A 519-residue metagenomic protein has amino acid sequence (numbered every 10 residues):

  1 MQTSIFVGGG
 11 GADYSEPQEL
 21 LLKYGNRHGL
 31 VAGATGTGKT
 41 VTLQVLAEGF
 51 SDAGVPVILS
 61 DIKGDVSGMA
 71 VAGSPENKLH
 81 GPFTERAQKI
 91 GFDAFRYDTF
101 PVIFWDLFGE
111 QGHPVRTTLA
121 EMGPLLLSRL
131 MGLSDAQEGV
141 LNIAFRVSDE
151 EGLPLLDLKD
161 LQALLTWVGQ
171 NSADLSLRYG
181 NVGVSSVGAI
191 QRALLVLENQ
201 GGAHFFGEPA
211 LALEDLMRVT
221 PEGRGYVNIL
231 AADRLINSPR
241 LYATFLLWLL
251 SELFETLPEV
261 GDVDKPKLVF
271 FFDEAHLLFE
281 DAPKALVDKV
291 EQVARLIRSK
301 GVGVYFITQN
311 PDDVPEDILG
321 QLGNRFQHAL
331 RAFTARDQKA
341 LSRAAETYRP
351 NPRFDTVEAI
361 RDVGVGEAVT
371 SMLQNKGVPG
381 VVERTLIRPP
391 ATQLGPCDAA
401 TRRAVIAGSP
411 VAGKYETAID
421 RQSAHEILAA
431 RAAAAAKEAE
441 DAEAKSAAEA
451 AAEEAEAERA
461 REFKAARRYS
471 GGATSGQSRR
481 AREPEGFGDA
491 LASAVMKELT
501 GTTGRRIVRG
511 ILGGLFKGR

Functional and structural regions predicted by a protein language model:
M1-P17: N-terminal pre-Walker A segment at the start of P-loop NTPase domains
F6, P114-A120, M131, A359-L491: Conserved P-loop NTPase motor module
A12-Y14, Q18-N26, E222-G223, D262: Phosphate-binding P-loop
V31-T35, A282, P311: The conserved Walker
K39: Conserved lysine of the Walker
V45-A47, A70-A94, Q292-V378: Conserved ATP-driven motor cores of ASCE-family P-loop NTPases powering translocation/secretion/packaging/pilus
A47-P56, G64-Q292, D362-V363, A424: P-loop NTPase motor domains
P484-L515: Membrane-active amphipathic alpha-helices enriched in small hydrophobic residues
